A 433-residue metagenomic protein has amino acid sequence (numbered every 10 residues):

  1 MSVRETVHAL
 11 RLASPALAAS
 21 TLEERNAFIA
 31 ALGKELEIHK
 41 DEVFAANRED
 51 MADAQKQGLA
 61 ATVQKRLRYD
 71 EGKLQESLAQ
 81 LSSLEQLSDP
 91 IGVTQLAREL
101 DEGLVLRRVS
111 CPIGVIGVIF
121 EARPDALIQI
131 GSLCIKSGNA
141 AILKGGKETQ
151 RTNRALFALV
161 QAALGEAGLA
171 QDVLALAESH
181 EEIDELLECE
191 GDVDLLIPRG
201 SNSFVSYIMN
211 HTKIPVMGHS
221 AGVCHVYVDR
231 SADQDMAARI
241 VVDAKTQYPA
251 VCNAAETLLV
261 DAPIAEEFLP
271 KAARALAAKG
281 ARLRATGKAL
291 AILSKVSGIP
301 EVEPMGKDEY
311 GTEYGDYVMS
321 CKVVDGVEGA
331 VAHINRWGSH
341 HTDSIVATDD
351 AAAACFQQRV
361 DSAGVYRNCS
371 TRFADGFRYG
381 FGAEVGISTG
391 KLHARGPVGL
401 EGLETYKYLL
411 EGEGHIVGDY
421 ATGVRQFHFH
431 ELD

Functional and structural regions predicted by a protein language model:
M1-L106, L133: N-terminal Rossmann-like NAD(P)+-binding subdomain of aldehyde/semialdehyde dehydrogenases
A13-A19, L258-V260, D316-D325, H340-I345: Short, well-ordered beta-strand elements within core beta-sheets of diverse protein domains
A27, L293, V327-D433: C-terminal core of ALDH-fold dehydrogenases
D70, S83, D101, V105-L106 (+1 more regions): A structured beta-alpha segment of the ubiquitous adenosine-cofactor-binding alpha/beta core
A97-A141, G146-L156: Substrate-binding/gating loop at the entrance of the active-site cleft, primarily in PLP-dependent aminotransferase-like
E121-D125, Q129-A140, A155, L159-A162 (+3 more regions): ALDH superfamily catalytic-core signature
S137, G191-D192, T212, K279 (+2 more regions): Short, structured coil segments at secondary-structure junctions
